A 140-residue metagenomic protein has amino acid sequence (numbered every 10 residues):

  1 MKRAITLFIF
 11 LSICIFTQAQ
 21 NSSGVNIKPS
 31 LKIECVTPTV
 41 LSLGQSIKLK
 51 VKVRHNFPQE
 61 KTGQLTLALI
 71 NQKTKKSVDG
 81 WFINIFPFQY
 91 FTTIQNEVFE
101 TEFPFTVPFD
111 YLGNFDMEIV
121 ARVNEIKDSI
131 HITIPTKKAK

Functional and structural regions predicted by a protein language model:
A4-I13: Sec-dependent N-terminal signal peptides
T17-K140: C-terminal segments of large proteins
